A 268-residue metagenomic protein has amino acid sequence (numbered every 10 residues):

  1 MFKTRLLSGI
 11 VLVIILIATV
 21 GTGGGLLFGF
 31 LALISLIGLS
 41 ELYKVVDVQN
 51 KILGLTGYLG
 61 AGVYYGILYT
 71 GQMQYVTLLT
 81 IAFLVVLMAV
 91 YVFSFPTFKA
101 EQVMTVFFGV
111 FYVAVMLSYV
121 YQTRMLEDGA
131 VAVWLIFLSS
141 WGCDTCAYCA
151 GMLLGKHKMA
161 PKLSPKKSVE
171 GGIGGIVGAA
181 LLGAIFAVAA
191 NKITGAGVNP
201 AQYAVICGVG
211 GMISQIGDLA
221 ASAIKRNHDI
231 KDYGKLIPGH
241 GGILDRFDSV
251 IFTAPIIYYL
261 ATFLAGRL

Functional and structural regions predicted by a protein language model:
F2-G208: Membrane-embedded alpha-helical bundles of polytopic integral membrane proteins
W141-M152, S214-R226: Short helical (or helix-break) motifs at transmembrane helix termini and adjacent helical loops in multi-pass membrane
G208-I216, I243-I251: Hydrophobic transmembrane alpha-helical segments of multi-pass transport and channel proteins
R226-S249: Interfacial loop-to-transmembrane junctions
Y259-L268: Juxtamembrane boundary at the C-terminal end of a transmembrane helix
